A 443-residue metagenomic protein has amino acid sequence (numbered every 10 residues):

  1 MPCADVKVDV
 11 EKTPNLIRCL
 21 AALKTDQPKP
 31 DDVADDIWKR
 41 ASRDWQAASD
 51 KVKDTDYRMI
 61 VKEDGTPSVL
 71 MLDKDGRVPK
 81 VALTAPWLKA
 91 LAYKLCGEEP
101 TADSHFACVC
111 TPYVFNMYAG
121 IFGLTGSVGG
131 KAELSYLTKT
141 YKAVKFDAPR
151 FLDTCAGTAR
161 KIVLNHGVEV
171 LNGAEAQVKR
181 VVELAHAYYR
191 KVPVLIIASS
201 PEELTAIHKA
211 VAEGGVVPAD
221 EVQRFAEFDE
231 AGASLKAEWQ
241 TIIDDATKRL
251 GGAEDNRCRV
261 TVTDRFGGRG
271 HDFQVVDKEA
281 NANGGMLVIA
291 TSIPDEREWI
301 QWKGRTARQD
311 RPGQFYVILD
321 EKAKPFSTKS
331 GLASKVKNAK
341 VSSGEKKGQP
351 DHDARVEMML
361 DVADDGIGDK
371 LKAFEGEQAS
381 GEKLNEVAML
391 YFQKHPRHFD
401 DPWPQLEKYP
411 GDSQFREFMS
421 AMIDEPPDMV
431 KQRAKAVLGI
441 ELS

Functional and structural regions predicted by a protein language model:
M1-S443: Conserved P-loop NTPase motor core
